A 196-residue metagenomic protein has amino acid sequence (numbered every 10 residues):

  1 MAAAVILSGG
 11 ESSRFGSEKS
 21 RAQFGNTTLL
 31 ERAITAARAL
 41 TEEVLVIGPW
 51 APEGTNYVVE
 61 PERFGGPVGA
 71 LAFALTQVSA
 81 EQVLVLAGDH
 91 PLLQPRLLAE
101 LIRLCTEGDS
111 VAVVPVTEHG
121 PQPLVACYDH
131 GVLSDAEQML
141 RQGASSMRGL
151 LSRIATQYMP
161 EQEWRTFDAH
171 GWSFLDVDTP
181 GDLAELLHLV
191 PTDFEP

Functional and structural regions predicted by a protein language model:
M1-G171, A184-F194: Nucleotide and nucleotide-moiety/phosphate-recognizing core
